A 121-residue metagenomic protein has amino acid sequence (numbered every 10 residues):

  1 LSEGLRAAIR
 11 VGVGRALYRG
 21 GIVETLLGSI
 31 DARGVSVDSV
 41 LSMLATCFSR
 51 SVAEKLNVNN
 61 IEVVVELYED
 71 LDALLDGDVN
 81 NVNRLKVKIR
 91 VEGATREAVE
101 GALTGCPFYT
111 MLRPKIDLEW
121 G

Functional and structural regions predicted by a protein language model:
L1-M43, R50-G121: Extended beta-strand/beta-hairpin segments
